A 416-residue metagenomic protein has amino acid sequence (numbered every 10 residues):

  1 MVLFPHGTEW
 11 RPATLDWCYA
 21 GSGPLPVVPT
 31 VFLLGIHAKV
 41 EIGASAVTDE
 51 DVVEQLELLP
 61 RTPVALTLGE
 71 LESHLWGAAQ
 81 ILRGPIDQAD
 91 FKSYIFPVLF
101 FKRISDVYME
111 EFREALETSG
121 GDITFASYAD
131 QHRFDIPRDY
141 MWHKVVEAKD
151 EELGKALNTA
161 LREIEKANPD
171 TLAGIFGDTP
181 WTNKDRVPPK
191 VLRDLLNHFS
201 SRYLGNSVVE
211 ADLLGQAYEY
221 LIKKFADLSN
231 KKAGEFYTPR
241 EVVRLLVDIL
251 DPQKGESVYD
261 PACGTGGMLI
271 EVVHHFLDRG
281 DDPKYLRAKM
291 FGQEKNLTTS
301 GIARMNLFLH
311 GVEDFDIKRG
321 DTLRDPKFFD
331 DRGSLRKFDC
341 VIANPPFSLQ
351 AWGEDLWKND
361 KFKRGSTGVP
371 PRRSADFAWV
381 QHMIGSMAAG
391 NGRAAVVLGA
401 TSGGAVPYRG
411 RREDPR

Functional and structural regions predicted by a protein language model:
V2-E9: Extreme N-terminal basic, low-complexity initiation segments that serve as generic localization/processing leaders
H6, D16-A20, V27-K254, K318-K327: Non-catalytic, mostly N-terminal accessory regions of nucleic-acid modification and defense proteins
T8, E256, N391-G392: Surface-exposed loop/turn positions
R61, D185, S207, A262 (+4 more regions): Hydrophobic alpha-helical scaffolding
H74, I81, D90-F100, V369-R416: Conserved Class I SAM-dependent methyltransferase catalytic core
Y108, F276-G280, M387: Active-site catalytic pocket residues across diverse enzymes, especially alpha/beta-hydrolases
K232-A343, S348-L356, F377-A378, L398-T401 (+1 more regions): Conserved S-adenosyl-L-methionine
N359-V369: Conserved catalytic motifs of ABC-family nucleotide-binding domains
